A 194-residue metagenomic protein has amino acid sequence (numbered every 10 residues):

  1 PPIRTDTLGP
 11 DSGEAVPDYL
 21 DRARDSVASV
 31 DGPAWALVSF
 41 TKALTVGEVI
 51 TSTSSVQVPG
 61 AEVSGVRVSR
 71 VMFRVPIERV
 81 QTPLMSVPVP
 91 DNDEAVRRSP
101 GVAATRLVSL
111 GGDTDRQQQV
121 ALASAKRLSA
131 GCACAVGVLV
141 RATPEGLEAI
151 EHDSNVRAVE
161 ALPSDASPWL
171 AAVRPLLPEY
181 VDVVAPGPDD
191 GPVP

Functional and structural regions predicted by a protein language model:
P1-D153, R157-P194: Inhibitory N-terminal propeptides of secreted protease zymogens
